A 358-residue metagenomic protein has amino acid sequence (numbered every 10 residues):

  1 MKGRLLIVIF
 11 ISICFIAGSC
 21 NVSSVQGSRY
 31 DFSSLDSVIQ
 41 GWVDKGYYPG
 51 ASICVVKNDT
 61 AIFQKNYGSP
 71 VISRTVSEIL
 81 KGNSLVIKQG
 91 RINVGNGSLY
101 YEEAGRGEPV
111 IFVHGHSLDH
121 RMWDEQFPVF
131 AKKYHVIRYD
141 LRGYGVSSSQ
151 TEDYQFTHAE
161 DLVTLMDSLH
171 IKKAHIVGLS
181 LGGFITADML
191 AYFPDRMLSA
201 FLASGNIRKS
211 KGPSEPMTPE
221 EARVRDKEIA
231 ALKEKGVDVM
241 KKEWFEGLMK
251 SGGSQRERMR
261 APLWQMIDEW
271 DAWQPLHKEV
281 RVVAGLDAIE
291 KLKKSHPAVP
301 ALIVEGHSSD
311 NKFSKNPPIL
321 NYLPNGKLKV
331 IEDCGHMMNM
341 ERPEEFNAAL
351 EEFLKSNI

Functional and structural regions predicted by a protein language model:
S28-E78, S84: Short, conserved catalytic-motif segment at the N-terminal edge
T75-V110, K133-Y134, K172, K355-I358: Alpha/beta-hydrolase fold catalytic core
G97-S148: Conserved HGGG/HGGXW glycine-rich cap/lid loop of the alpha/beta-hydrolase fold
A104, I137-V177, L181, A348: Active-site loop/oxyanion-hole signature of alpha/beta-hydrolase fold enzymes
A191-Y192, L198-K233: Flexible "cap/lid" loop of the alpha/beta hydrolase fold
E215-M217, A231-S295: Conserved alpha/beta-hydrolase catalytic His-Asp/Glu region
S295-C334: Conserved loop-alpha-helix segment in the C-terminal half of the alpha/beta-hydrolase fold that carries the catalytic
G326-I358: Catalytic active-site module of serine/aspartate enzymes centered on a nucleophile-bearing elbow/loop
